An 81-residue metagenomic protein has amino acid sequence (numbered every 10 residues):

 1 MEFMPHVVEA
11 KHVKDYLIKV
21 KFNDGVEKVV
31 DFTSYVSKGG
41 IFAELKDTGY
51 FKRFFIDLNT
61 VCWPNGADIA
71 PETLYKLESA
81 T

Functional and structural regions predicted by a protein language model:
M1-T81: Motif-centric detector for short Cys/His coordination patterns
